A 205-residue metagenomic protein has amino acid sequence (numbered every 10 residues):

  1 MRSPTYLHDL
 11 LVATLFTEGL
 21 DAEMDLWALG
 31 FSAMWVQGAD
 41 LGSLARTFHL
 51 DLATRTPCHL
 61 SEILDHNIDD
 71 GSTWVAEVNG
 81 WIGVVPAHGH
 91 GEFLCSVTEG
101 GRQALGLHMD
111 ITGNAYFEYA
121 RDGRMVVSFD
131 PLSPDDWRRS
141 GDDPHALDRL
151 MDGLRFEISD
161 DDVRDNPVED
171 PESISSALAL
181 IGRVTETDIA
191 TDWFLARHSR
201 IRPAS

Functional and structural regions predicted by a protein language model:
P4, L10-E18, D122-S205: Long, compositionally biased intrinsically disordered terminal regions
L10-D142: Hydrophobic alpha-helical segments that drive targeting, anchoring, or assembly
